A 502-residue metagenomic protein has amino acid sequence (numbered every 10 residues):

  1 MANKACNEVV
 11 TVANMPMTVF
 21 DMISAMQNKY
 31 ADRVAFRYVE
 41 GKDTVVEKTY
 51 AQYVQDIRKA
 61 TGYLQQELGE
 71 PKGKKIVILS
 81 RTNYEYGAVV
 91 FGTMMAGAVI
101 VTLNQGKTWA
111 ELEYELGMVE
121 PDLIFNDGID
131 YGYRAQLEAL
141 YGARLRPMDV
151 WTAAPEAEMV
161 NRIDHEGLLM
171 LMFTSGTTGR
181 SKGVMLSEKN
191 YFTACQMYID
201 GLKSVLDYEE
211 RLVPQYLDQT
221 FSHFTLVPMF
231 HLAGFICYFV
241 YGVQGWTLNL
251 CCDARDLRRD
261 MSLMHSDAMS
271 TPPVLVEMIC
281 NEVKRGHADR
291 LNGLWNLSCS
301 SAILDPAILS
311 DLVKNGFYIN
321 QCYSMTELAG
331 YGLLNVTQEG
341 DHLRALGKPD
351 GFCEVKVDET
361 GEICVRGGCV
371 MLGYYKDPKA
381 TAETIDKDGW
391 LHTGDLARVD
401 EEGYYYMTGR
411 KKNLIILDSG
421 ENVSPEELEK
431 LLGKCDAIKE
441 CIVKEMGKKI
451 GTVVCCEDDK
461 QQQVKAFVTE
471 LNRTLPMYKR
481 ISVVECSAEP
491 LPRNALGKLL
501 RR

Functional and structural regions predicted by a protein language model:
M1-E67, K72, G117, R162: N-lobe entry segment of adenylate-forming
A31-V34, P155-F173, G179-R180, E210-S222: Conserved pre-ATP/AMP-binding loop-to-beta segment of ANL
E47-A51, L169-M197: Conserved AMP-binding A3 loop
T61-K107, L226: Conserved AMP-binding/adenylate-forming
F192-S222, L226-A268, P273-E277, N281-G286: Conserved AMP-binding/adenylation subdomain of ANL enzymes
M261, S266-S270, C280-D341, E354 (+1 more regions): Gly/Ser/Thr-rich phosphate-binding loop
K348-G351, D358-T384, Y404, E421-V423: Conserved ATP/PPi-binding loop(s) of AMP-dependent carboxylate-activating enzymes
G367, L372-G373, L396-K479: AMP-binding/adenylate-forming catalytic core of the ANL superfamily
